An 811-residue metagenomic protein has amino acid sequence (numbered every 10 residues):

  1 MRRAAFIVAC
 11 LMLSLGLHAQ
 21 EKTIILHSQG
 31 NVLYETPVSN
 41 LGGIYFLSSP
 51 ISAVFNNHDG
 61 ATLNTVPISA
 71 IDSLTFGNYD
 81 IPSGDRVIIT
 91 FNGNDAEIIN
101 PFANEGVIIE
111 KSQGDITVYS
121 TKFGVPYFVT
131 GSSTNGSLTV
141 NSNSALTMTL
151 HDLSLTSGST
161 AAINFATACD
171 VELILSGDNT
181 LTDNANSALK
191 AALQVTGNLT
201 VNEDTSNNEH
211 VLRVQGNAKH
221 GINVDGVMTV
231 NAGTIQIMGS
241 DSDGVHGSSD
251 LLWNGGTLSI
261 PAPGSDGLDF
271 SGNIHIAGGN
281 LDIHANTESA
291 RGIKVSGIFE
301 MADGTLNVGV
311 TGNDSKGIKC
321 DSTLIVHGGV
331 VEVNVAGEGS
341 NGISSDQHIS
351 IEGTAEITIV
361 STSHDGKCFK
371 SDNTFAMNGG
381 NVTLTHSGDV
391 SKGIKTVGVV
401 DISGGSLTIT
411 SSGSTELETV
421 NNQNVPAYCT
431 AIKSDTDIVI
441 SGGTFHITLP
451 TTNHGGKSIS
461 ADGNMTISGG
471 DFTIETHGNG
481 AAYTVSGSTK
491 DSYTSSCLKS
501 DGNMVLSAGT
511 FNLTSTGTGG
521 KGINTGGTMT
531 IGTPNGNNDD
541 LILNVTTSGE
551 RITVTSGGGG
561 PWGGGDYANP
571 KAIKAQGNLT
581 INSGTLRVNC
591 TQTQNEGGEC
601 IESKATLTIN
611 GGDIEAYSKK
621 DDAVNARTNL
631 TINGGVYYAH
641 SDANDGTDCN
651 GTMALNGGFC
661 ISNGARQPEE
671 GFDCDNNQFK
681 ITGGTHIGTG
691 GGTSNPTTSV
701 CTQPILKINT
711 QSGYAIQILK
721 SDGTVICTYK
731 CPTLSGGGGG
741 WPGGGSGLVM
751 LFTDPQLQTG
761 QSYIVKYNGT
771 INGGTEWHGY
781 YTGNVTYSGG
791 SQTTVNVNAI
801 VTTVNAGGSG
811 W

Functional and structural regions predicted by a protein language model:
M1-F6, A19: Positively charged n-region of N-terminal signal peptides that target proteins for export
C10-H18: Hydrophobic h-region of N-terminal signal peptides that target proteins for export in Gram-negative bacteria
Q20-I24, P50-A53, K122-V129: Short, hydrophobic/aromatic-rich segments at coil-to-beta transitions
E21-T36, L41: Short N-terminal segments immediately surrounding and downstream of signal-peptide cleavage
K22-Q29, A53-N57, I89-T90, I716-Q717: A short beta-strand micro-motif
Q29-N31, H58-A61, G723: Glycine-centered tight beta-turn/hairpin loop motif at sheet-sheet or coil-to-beta transitions
P37-F46, P67-F76: Structured surface patches comprising rigid loops and adjacent beta-strands/short helices at the edges of well-ordered
Y79-W811: A composition-driven surface/loop motif
